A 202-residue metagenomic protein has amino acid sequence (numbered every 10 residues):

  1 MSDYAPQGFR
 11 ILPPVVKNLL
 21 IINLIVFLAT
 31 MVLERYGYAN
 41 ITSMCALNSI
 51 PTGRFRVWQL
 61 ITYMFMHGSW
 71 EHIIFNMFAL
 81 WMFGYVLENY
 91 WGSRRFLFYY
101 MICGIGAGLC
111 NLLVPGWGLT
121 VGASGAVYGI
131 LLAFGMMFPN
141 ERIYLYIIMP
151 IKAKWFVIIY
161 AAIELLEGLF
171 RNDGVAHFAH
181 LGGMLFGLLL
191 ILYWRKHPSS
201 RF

Functional and structural regions predicted by a protein language model:
M1-F202: A detector for small-residue-rich transmembrane helices and their helix-helix packing motifs
